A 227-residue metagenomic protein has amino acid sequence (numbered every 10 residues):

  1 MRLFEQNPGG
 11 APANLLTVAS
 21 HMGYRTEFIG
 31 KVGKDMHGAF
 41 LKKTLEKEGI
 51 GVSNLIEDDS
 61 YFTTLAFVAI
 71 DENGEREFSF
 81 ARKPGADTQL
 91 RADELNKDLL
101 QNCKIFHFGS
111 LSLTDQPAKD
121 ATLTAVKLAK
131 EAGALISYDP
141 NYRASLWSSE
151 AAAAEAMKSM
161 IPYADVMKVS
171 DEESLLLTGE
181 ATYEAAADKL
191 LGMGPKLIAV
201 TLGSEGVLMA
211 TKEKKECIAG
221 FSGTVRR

Functional and structural regions predicted by a protein language model:
M1-T17: Short catalytic helix/loop segments, enriched in acidic residues and glycine and frequently bearing histidine
N14-R25, I70: Alpha-helix C-terminal capping segments
R25-F108: Conserved N-terminal subdomain of the carbohydrate kinase-like
E46-E48, A151-L176, K215: Structural recognition of alpha->loop->beta junctions
D98-L99, S159-M160, L191: Structural alpha-helical scaffold elements that stabilize or flank donor/cofactor-binding regions in carbohydrate
K127-E131, A181-R227: Conserved phosphate-binding/catalytic region of the ribokinase-like
G133-P140: Short beta-strand/loop segments at the ligand-binding rim of alpha/beta enzyme cores
